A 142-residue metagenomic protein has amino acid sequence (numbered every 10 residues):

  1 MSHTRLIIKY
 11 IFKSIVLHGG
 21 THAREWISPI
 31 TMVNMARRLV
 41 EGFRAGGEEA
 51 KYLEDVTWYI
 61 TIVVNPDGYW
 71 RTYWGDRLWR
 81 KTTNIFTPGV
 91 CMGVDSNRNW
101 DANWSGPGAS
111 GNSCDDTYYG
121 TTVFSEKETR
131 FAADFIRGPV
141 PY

Functional and structural regions predicted by a protein language model:
M1-Y10: Short beta-strand-to-loop junctions in surface cap/lid or active-site-entrance loops
I11-V16, W26-Y142: Active-site/substrate-binding loop(s) of hydrolase catalytic cores
G19: The conserved beta1-alpha1 loop
H22: Conserved phosphate/anionic-ligand binding catalytic regions in large, soluble enzymes, centered on
